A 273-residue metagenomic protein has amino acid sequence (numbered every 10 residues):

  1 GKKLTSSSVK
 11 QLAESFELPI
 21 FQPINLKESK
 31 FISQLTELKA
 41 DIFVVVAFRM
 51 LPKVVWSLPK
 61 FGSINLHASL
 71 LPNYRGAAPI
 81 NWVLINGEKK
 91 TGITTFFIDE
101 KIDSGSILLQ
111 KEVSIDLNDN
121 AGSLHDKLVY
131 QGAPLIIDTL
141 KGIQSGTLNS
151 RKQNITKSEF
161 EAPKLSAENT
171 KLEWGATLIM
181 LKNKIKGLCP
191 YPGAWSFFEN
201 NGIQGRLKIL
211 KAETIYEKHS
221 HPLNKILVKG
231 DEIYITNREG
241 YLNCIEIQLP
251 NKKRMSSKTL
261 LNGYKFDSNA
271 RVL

Functional and structural regions predicted by a protein language model:
G1-P190, W195, G240-N243, L249 (+3 more regions): One-carbon transfer enzymes
F97, F198-N200, E213: A general secondary-structure junction signal
I179, N200, G205-L207, K265: Intrinsically disordered, low-complexity regulatory segments enriched in acidic/serine/proline/glutamine/glycine
F197-Q204, N237-E239: Short acidic, glycine-rich loop/turn motifs
G202-E217, N243-E246: A short acidic-to-branched-hydrophobic micro-motif
E213-L242, N251: Low-complexity, glycine/alanine/valine/leucine- and proline-rich hydrophobic stretches
